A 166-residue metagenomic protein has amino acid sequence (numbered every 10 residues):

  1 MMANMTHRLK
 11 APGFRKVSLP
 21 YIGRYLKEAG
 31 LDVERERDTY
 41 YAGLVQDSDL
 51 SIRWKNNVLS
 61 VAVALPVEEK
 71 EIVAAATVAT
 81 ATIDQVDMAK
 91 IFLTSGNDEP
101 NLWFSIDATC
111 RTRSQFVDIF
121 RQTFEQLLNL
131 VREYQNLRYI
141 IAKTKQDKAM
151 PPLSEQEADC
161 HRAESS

Functional and structural regions predicted by a protein language model:
M1-L50: Charge-rich, low-complexity N-terminal segments
F14-Y21, E68-A75, F116-I119, T123-Q126: Short amphipathic alpha-helical segments
D32-D38, W54-K55, L93-P100: Short, ordered beta-strand-loop transition motifs
D47-I52, C110-R113: Short, charged/polar, Gly/Pro-enriched secondary-structure boundary elements
L50-V67: A short acidic-to-branched-hydrophobic micro-motif
A62-S105: Short, internal acidic amphipathic alpha-helical interface segments that mediate docking to partner proteins
V78-D87, D107-K143: Ampiphathic alpha-helical segments that act as solvent-exposed interaction surfaces
R138-S166: Short, highly charged C-terminal tails/helix-capping segments
